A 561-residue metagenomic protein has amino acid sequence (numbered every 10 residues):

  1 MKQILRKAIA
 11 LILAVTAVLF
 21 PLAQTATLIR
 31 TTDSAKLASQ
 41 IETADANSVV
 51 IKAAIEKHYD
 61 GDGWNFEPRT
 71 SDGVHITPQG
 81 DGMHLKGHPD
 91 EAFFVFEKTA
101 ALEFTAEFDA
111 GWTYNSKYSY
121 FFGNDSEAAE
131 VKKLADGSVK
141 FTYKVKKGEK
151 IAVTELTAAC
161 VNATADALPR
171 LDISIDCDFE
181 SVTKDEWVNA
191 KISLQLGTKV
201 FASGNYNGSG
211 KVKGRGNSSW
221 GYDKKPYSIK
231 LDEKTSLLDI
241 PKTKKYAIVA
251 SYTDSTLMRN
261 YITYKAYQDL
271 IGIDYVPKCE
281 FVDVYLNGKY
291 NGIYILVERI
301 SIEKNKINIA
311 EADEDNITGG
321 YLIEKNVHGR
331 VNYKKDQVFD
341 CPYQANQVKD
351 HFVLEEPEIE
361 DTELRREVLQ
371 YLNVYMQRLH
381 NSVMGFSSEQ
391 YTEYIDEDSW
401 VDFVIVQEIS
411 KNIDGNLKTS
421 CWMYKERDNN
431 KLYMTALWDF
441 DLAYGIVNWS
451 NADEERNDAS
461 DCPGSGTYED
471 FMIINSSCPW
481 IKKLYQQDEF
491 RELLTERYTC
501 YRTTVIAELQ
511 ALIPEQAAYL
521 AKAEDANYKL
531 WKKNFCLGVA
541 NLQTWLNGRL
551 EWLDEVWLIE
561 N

Functional and structural regions predicted by a protein language model:
K2-L11: N-terminal Sec-pathway targeting helices
L13, A17-P21: Hydrophobic core
A26-C160: Beta-rich interaction/scaffold domains
K98-T99, F108, Y114-K117, L156-I262: Conserved NTP-binding catalytic cores of kinases and kinase-like/nucleotidyltransferase enzymes across multiple kinase
G216-S218, Y222, V348-L417, C421-K425 (+1 more regions): Middle-to-C-terminal accessory/interaction subdomains
P226-K230, Y246-A250, L257, K265 (+9 more regions): Structural recognition of the beta-strand scaffold that forms the well-ordered cores of secreted hydrolase catalytic
T235-S236, A250-Y252, G272-P277, Y290-I405: Internal "kinase-insert"/substrate-recognition segments embedded within catalytic cores of ATP-dependent enzymes
D269-D283, N412: Short, well-structured beta-strand/strand-turn elements
